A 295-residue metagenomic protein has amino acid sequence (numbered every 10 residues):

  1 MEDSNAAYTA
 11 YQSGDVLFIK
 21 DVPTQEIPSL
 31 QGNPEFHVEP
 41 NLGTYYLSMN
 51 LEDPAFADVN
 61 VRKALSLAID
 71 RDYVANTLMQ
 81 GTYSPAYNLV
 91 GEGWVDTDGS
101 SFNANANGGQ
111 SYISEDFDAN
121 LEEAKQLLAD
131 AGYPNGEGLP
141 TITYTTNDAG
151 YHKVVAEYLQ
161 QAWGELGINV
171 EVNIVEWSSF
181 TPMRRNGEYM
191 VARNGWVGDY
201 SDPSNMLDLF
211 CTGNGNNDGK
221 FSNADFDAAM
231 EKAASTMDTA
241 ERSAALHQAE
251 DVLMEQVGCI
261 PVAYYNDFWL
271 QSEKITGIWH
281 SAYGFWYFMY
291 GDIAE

Functional and structural regions predicted by a protein language model:
M1-P28, Q160, N169: Ligand-site clamp/hinge motif
I27-V38, N186-Y189, D202-N217, S272-T276: Ligand-binding "clamshell"
S29, E52, F56-D98, V155 (+1 more regions): Periplasmic-binding protein-like
E35-N50, G213-D227: Periplasmic-binding protein-like
S84-D130, A149-K153: Structural transition elements
E115-F117, L121, L127-G198, Y265-D267: Ligand/substrate-recognition segments at binding pockets and active sites
D116-D118, N169-F180, N205-E273, E295: Extracytoplasmic/peripheral linker and loop segments enriched in polar/acidic and small residues with frequent Thr/Pro
W269-E295: Long beta-strand-rich cores associated with HINT superfamily self-processing modules
